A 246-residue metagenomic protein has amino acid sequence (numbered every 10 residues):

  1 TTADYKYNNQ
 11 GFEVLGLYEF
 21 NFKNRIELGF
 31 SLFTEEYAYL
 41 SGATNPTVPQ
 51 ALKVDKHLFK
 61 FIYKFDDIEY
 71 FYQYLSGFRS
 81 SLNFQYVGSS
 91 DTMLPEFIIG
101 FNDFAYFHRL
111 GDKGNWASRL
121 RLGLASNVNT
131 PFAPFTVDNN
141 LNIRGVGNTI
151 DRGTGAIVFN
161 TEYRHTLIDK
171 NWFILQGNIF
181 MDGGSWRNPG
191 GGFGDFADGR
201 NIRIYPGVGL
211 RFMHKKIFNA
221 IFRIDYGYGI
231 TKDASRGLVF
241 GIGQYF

Functional and structural regions predicted by a protein language model:
T1, N139, R203-G209: Glycine-centered small-residue hotspots that permit tight backbone geometry or close packing
T1-Y70, F78, V137-L141, T149-G153 (+1 more regions): Gram-negative/organellar outer-membrane beta-barrel architecture
T2, F193-G199: Short, glycine/charged-rich beta-strand-loop motifs at protein surfaces that mediate ligand recognition and catalysis
Y5-N9, F97-G100, K113, T154 (+2 more regions): Active-site-proximal structural scaffolding
K56-P189, D195-F196, F240-Y245: C-terminal outer-membrane beta-barrel translocator/porin domains of Gram-negative envelope proteins and their
F173-G177, I202-V208, K216-F222, R236-L238: A short pocket-lining beta-strand/turn micro-motif at the edge of beta-sheets
F180-G184, R211-K215, D225-G229: Short, loop-centered acidic/histidine patches that primarily coordinate divalent metals
D195-A197, Y205-F212: Short glycine-rich, acidic/polar surface loops and turns
